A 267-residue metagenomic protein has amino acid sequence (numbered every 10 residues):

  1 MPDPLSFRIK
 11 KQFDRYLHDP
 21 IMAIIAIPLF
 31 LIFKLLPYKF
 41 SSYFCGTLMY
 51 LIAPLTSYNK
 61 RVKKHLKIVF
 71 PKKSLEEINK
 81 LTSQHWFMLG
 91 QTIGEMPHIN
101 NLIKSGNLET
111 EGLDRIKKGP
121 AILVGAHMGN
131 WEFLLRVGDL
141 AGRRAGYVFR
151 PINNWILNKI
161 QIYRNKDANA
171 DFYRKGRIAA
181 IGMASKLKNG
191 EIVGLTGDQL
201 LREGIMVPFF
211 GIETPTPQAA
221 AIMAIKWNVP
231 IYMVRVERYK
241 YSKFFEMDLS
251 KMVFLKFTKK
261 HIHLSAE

Functional and structural regions predicted by a protein language model:
P2, K72, E76, K80-S83 (+3 more regions): Non-catalytic C-terminal accessory region of glycerolipid acyltransferases and related lyso-lipid remodeling enzymes
P2-G125, N130, K159-I162, N169 (+1 more regions): Membrane-anchoring hydrophobic helices of lipid-metabolizing enzymes
L31-L35, N130-L135, I181-G194: Short, composition-biased local secondary-structure segments
S42, E76, Y147, Y173-R174 (+1 more regions): A generic structural-conservation signal
K60-R61, R150-W155, T214-P217: Active-site metal-coordination segments of metallo-dependent hydrolases
V62, L134, I160-Q161, G182 (+1 more regions): Residues within well-ordered alpha-helices
P120-R177, R202-I205, R238: Catalytic core of membrane glycerolipid acyltransferases/transacylases, capturing the structured, soluble-facing
